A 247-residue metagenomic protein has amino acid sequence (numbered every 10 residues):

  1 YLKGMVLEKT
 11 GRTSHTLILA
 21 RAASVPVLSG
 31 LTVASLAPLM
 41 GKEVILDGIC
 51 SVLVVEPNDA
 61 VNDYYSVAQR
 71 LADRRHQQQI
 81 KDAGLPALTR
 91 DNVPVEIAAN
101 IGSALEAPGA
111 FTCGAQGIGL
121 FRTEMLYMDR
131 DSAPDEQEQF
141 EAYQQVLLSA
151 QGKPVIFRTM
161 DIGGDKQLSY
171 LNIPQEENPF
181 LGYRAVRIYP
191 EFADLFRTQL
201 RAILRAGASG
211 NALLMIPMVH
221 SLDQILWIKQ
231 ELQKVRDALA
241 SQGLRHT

Functional and structural regions predicted by a protein language model:
Y1-A115: Acidic, glycine-rich flexible loop/linker segments
H76-T247: Conserved alpha/beta-domain cores
